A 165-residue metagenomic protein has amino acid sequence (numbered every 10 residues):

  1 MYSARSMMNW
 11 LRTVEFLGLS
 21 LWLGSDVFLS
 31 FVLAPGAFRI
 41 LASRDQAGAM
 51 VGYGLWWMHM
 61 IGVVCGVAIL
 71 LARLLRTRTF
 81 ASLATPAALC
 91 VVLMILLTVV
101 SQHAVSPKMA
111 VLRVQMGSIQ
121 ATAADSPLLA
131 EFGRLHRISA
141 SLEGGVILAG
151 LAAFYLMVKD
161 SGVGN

Functional and structural regions predicted by a protein language model:
Y2-N165: Polytopic transmembrane helical bundles with strong interfacial aromatic enrichment
